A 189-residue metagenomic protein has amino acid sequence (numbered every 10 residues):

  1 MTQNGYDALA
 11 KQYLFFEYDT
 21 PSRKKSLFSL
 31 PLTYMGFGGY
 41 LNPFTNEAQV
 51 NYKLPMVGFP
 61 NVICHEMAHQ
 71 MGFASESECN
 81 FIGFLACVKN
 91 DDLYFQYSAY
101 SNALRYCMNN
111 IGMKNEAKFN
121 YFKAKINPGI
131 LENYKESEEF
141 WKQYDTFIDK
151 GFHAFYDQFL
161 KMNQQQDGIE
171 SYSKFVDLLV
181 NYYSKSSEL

Functional and structural regions predicted by a protein language model:
M1-Y52, M56: Auxiliary, metal-adjacent structural segments of Zn-dependent hydrolase domains
G5, F59, S75-E78, Y100 (+1 more regions): Stable alpha-helical elements in mature extracytoplasmic
Y6-Y13, Y52, M71, A86-D91 (+4 more regions): Sec/Tat-exported extracytoplasmic proteins
Q49-K53, C64-M71, L93-Y94: Second-shell loop/turn segments in exported
N61-N80, F84-L85: Active-site recognition of the HExxH zinc-binding catalytic motif
V62, E66, C87-C107, K174-L189: Amphipathic, soluble alpha/beta structural segments
F81-N133: Active-site/pore-lining binding-face segments in mid-to-C-terminal subdomains
P128-L189: Pan-zinc metallopeptidase signature
